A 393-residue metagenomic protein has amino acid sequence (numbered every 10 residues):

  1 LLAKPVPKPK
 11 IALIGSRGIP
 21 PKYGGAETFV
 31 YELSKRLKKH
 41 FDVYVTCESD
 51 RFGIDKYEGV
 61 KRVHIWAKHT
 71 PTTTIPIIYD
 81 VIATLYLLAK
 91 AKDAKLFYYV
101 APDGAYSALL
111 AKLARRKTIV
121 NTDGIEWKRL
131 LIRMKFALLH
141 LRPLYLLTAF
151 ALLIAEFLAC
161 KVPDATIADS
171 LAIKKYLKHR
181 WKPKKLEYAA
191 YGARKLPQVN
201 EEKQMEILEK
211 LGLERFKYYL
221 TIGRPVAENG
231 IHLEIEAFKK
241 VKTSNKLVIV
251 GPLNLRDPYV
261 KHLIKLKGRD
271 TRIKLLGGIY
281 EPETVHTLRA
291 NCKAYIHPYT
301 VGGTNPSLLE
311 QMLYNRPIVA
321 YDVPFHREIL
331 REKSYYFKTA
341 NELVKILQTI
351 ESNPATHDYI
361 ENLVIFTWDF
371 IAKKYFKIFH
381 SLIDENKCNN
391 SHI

Functional and structural regions predicted by a protein language model:
L2, V6-P9, S16-K22, R36-P71 (+4 more regions): N-terminal strand-loop element at the rim of the active site of nucleotide-sugar-dependent glycosyltransferases
A12-I14, L208-N229, I235-K242, V248: Conserved donor-binding/catalytic core segment of Leloir-type glycosyltransferases
I54, K203-E206, K246-R272, L276 (+1 more regions): Short, structured helix-loop element that forms part of the nucleotide-activated donor/catalytic region
I75-A89, A94-K128, G303: An aromatic- and histidine-rich active-site surface loop
Y145-T166: Membrane-proximal helix-turn-helix segments that form the acceptor-binding/catalytic region of lipid-linked
I173-R194: Helix-loop-beta element that forms the nucleotide-linked donor phosphate-binding surface in glycosyltransferases
T300: Aromatic "clamp/platform" in nucleotide-sugar-dependent glycosyltransferases that forms part of the donor/acceptor
L313, P317-A320: Short hydrophobic beta-strand element within catalytic cores of glycosyltransferases and related nucleotide-activated
